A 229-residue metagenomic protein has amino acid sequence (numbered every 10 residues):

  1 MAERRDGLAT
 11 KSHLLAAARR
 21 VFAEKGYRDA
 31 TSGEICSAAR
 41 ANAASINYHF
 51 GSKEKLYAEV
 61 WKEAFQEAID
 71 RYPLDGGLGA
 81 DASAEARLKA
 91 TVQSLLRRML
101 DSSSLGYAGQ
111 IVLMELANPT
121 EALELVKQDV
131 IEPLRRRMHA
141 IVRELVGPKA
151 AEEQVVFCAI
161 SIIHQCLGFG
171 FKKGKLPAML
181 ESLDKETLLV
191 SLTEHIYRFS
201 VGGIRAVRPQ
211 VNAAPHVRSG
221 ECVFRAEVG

Functional and structural regions predicted by a protein language model:
M1-A9, P209-G229: N-terminal intrinsically disordered/low-complexity leader segments
A2, H13, V21-K55, E59 (+1 more regions): Helix-turn-helix
L8-A16, H49-G77, E124-Q128: An amphipathic alpha-helix adjacent to DNA-recognition modules
L15, E85-V92, L189-Y197, V201: Short, amphipathic alpha-helical "lid/cap" segments that border enzyme active or binding sites
K53, V60, A64, L88 (+4 more regions): Hydrophobic/aromatic residues within well-ordered alpha-helical segments
P73-Y107, V155-A159: Hydrophobic alpha-helical connector segments
Y107, I111, L123-E132, I141-Y197 (+1 more regions): Hydrophobic/aromatic-rich alpha-helical bundle segments in the mid-to-C-terminal region
L113-P119: Short helix-capping/turn signature of helix-turn-helix
